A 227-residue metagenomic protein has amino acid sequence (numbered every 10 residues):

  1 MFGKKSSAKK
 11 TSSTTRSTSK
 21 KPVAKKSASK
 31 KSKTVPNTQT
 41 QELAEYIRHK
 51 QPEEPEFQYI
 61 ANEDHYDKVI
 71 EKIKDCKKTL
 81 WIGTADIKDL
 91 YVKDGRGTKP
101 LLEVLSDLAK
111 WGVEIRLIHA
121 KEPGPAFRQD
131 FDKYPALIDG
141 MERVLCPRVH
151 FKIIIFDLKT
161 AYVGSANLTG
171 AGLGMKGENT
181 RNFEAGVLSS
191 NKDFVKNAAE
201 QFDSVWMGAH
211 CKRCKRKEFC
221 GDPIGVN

Functional and structural regions predicted by a protein language model:
G3-N37: Intrinsically disordered, polybasic Lys/Arg-rich low-complexity tracts
P36-E42, Y162-N227: Signature of lipid phosphatidyltransferase scaffolds
Y46-D64, A85-V92: Acidic/glycine-enriched edge-of-secondary-structure segments
K72-I138: Primarily the HKD phosphodiesterase
D139-R143: A glycine-rich helix N-cap at a beta->alpha junction
V144-R148, T180: Short solvent-exposed loop/turn micro-motifs enriched in small/polar/acidic residues
K152-I155, A185-V187: Short beta-strand scaffold segments in enzyme catalytic cores
